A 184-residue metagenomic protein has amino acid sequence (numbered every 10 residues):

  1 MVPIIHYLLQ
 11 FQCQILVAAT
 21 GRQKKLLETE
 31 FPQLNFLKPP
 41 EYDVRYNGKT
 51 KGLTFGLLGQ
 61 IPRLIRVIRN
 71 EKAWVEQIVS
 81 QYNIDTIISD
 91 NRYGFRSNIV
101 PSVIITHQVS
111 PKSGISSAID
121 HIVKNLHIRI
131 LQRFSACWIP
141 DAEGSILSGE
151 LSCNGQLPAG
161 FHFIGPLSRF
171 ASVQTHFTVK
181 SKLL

Functional and structural regions predicted by a protein language model:
M1-L8, Q23: Short amphipathic alpha-helix
Q10-I61: Conserved nucleotide-sugar phosphate-binding/catalytic loop shared by glycosyltransferases and other
C13, I99-P101, F134-S135, A159: A short helix->loop->beta-strand "cap" motif at the edges of active sites that frequently abuts
Q23-L26, I87-I99: An aromatic- and histidine-rich active-site surface loop
V44-R69, S116-R129, R133: Alpha-helical membrane-targeting segments
G52-G94: Conserved nucleotide-sugar donor-binding subdomain of glycosyltransferases
T106, P111-L184: A nucleotide-sugar donor-handling region in carbohydrate enzymes
